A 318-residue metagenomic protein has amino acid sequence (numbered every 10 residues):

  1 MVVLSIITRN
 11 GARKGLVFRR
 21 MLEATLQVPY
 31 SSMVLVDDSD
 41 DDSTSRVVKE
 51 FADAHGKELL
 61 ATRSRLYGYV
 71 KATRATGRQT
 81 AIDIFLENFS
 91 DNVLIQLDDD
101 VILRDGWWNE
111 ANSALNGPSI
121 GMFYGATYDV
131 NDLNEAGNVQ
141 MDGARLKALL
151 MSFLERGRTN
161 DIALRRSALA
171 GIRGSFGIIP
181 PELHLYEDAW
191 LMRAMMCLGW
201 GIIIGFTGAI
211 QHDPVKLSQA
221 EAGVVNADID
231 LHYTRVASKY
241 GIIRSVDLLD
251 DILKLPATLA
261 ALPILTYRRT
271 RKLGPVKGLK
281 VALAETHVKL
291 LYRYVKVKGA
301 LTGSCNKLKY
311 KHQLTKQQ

Functional and structural regions predicted by a protein language model:
G11-Q27: Short, well-formed alpha-helical segments that are part of the catalytic scaffolds of diverse glycosyltransferases
D37-V47, V101-I102: A conserved acidic beta->alpha catalytic loop
S90-I102: Short beta-strand-to-loop acidic/aromatic patch adjacent to the donor-nucleotide binding site
F123-A136: Short beta-strand-to-loop element that shapes/binds the nucleotide-sugar donor at the catalytic cleft/hinge
L146-L164, L183-H184: A recurrent flexible, glycine/aromatic-enriched loop bordering the glycosyltransferase active site that acts as
P181-R193: Acidic donor-binding loop at a coil-to-helix junction in glycosyltransferase catalytic cores that engages
I202-P214: Catalytic beta-strand/loop signature of glycosyltransferases that borders the donor
G208, Q219-L248, L290-L301: Catalytic core of nucleotide-sugar-dependent glycosyltransferases
